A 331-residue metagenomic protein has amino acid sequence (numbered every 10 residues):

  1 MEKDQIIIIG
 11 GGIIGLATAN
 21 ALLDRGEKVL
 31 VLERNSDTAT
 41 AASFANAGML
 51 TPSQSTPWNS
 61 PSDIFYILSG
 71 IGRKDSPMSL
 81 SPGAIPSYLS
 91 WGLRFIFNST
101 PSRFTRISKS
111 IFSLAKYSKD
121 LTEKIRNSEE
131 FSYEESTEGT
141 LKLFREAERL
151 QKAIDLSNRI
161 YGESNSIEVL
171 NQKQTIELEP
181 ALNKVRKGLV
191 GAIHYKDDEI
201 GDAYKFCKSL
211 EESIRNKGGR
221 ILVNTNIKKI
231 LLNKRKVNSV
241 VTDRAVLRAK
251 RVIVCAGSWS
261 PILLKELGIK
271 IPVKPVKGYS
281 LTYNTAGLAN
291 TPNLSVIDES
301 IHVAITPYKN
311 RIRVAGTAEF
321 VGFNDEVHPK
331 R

Functional and structural regions predicted by a protein language model:
D4-V31: N-terminal Rossmann-like FAD-binding beta1-loop-alpha1 element of flavoenzymes
I14, D37, W259: Conserved Rossmann-like nucleotide-cofactor binding loop
D24-F44: Glycine-rich FAD pyrophosphate-binding loop
E33, N171, V223-T225: Short loop/edge segments at beta-strand edges and connector loops that shape dinucleotide/nucleotide cofactor-binding
R34, N46-M49, Q54, W58-N98 (+3 more regions): Active-site substrate-recognition segment that forms the wall of the catalytic cavity or substrate channel
A45-K173: Dinucleotide-binding Rossmann-like beta1-alpha1 core, especially the glycine-rich loop that anchors the ADP
R106-K119, K142-K152, A192-E212, E326-R331: Short beta-strand to alpha-helix junction loop
Q151-E163, L182-R251: Helical element adjacent to the flavin cofactor pocket in flavoenzyme catalytic cores
